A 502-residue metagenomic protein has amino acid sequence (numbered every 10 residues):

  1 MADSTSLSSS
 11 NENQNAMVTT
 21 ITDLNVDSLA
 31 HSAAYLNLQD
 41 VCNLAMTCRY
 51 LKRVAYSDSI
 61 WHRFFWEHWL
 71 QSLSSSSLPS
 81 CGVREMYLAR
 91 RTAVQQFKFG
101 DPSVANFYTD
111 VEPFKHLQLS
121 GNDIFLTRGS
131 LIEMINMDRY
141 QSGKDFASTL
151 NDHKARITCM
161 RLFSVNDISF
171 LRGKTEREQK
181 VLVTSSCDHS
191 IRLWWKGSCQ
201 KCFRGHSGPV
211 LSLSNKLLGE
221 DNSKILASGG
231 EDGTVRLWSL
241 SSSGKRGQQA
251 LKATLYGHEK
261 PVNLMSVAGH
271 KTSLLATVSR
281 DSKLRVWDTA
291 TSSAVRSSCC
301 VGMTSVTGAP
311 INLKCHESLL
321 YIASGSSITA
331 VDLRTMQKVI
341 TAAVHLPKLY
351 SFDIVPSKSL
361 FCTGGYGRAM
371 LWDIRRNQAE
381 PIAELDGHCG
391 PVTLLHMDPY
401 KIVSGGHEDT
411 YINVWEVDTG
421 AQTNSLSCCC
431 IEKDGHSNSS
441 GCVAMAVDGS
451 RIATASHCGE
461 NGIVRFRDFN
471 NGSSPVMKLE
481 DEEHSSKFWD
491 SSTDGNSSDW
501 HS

Functional and structural regions predicted by a protein language model:
A2-S4, L29, D409, D418-S502: Terminal intrinsically disordered, low-complexity extensions flanking WD-repeat/beta-propeller proteins
A2-T22, V26-A34, L38-R156, N166-R172 (+4 more regions): Intrinsically disordered, low-complexity acidic/Ser/Thr/Pro-rich linker and tail segments in large eukaryotic scaffolds
H68, F107-E112, L150-I157, F203-L211 (+6 more regions): WD40/WD-repeat beta-propeller blade N-cap
H116-G121, R161-Q179, S214-S223, S266-S273 (+5 more regions): Loop/turn segments within WD40 beta-propeller blades
T127-G129, S185-D188, G229-T234, V278-D281 (+4 more regions): Conserved strand-to-loop turn within each blade of WD40 beta-propeller repeats
I132-D138, I191-W195, V235-S239, L284-D288 (+4 more regions): WD40-repeat beta-propellers
R139-Y140, S239-R246, A290-S293, I374-R376 (+2 more regions): Short loop/turn segments immediately following beta-strands, especially the blade-tip and inter-blade linker loops
G143-A147, Q200-K201, R246, A250-A253 (+5 more regions): A structural motif specific to WD40 beta-propellers
